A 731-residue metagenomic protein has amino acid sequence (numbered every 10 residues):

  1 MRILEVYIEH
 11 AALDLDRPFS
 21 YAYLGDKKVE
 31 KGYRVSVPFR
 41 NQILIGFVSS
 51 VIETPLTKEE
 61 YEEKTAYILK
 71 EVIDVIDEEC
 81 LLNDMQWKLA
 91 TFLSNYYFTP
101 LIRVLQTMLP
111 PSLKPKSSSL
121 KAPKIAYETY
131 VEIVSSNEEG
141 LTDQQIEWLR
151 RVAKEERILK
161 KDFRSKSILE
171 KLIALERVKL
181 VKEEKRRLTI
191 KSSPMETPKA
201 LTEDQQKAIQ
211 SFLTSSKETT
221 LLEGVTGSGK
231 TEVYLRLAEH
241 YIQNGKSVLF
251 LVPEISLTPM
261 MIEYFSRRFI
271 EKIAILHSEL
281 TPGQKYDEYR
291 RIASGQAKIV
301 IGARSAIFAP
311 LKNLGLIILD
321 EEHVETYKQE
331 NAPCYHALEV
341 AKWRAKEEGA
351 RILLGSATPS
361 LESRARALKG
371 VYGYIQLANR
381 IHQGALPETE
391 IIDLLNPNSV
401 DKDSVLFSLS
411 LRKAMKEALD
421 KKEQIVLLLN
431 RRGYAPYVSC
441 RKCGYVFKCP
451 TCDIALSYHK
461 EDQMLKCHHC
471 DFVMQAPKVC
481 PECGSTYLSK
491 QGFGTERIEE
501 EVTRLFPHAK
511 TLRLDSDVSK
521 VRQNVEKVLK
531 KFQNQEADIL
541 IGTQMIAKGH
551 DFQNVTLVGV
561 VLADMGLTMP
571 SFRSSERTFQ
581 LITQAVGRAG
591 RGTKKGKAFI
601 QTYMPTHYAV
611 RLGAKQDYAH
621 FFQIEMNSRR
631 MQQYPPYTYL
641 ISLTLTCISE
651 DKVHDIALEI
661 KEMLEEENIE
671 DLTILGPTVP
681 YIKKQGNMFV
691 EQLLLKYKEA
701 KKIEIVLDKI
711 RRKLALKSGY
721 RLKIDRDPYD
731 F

Functional and structural regions predicted by a protein language model:
M1-S356, L368-G384, E667, L694 (+1 more regions): Accessory, non-ATPase domains that flank or precede helicase/AAA+ motor cores in DNA-metabolism machines
R2, Q42, E461-Q463, N687: Beta-strand-connecting loop/turn residues
I43, T673-K701: Short, intrinsically disordered low-complexity segments
Y61-E62, A657, E662, D671: Basic, glycine-rich polyanion-binding accessory segments appended to enzymes
E196-T202, Q206, E218-H654, K661 (+4 more regions): Inter-lobe coupling/hinge segments of SF2-like helicase ATPases
A208, L427, E662-E666, E670-L672: Conserved beta/loop motifs at nucleotide-recognition and modification sites
L512, N668-P680, Y720-D727: Short beta-strand elements
